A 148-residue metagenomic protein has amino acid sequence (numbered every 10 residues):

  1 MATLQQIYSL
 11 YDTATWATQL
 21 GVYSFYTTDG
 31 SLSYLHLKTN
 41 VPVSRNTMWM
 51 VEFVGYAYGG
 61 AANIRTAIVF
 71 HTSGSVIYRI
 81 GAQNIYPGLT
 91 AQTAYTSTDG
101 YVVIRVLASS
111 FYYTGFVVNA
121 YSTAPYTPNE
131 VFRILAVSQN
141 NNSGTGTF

Functional and structural regions predicted by a protein language model:
M1-F148: Trimeric viral appendage architectures of receptor-binding fibers, tailspike depolymerases, and tail needles
